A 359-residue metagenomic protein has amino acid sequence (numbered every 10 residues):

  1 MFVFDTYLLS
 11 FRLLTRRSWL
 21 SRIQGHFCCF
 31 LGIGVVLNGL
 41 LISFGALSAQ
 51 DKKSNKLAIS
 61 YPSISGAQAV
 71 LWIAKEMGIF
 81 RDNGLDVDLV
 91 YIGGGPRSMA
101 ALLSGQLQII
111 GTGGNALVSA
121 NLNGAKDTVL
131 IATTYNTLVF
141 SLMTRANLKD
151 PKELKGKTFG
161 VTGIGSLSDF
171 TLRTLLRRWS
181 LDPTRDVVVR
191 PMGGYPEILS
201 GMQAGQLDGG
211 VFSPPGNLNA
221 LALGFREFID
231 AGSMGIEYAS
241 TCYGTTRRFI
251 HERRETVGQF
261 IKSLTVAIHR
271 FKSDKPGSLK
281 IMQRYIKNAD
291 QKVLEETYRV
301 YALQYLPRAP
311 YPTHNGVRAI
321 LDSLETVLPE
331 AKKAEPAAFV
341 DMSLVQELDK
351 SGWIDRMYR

Functional and structural regions predicted by a protein language model:
W19-L20, V36: N-terminal export leaders
C28-S43: Bacterial N-terminal signal peptides
F44-S48: Sec/Tat signal peptide C-region and signal peptidase I cleavage site
Q50-G194, I198-A204, D208-P214, E227-E237: Short, glycine-/small- and polar/acidic-enriched structural segments that line small-molecule recognition paths
P196-K287: Pocket-lining segment of extracytoplasmic ligand-binding domains
H251-K332: Secondary-structure end/capping motifs
L321-R359: Conserved C-terminal helix/tail region of periplasmic/extracytoplasmic solute-binding proteins
